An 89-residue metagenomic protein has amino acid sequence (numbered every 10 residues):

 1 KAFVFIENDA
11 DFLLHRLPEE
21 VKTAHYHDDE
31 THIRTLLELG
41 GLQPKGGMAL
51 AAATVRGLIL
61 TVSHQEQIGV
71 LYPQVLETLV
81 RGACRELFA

Functional and structural regions predicted by a protein language model:
V4-F5, L14-L42, A49-A53: Amphipathic alpha-helical packing segments from all-alpha helical-bundle domains
I6-L13, V62-E66: Secondary-structure edge/capping motif, primarily at the C-terminal ends of alpha-helices and the immediately following
T31-Q43, A52-A89: C-terminal peripheral helix-coil segments that are non-catalytic and often amphipathic
